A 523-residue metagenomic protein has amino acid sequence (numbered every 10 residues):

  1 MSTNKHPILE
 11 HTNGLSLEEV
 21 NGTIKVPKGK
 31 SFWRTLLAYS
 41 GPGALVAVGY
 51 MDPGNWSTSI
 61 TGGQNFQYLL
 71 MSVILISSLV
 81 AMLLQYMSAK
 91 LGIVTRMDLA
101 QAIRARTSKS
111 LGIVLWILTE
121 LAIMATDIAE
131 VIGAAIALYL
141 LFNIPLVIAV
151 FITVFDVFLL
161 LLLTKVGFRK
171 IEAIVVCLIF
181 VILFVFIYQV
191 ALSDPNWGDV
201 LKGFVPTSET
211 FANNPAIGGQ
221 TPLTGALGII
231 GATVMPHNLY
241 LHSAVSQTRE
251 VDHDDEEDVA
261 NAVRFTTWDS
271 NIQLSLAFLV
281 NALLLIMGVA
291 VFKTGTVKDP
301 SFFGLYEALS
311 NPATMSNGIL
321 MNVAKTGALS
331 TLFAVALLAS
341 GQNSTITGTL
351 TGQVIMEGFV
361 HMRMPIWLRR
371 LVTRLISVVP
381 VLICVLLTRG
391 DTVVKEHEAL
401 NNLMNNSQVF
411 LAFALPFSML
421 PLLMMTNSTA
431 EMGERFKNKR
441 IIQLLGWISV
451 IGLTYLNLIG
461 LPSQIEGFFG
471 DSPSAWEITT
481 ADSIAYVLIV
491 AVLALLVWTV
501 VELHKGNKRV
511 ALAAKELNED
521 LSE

Functional and structural regions predicted by a protein language model:
E18-I24, T58-G63, Y86-L111, I136 (+5 more regions): Flexible loop linkers connecting adjacent transmembrane helices in multi-pass alpha-helical membrane transporters
R34-P53, I187-L284, A336-S340, L415 (+1 more regions): Hydrophobic, membrane-embedded alpha-helices of multi-pass small-molecule transporters
V46, V73-R106, L115-L121, N343 (+2 more regions): Juxtamembrane transmembrane-helix boundary signature
M82-V94, S246-E250, D254-E257, S275-E307 (+1 more regions): Extracellular/periplasmic helix-exit of transmembrane alpha-helices
K109-G112, V147-V150, I272, L329-A334 (+2 more regions): Loop-to-transmembrane helix boundary motifs in multi-pass membrane proteins
W116-I117, L141-L163, F180-V181, V185 (+3 more regions): Transmembrane alpha-helical segments of multi-pass small-molecule transport proteins
V157, L161, I179-N214, M235-S243 (+3 more regions): Hydrophobic alpha-helical segments and their helix-loop junctions in multi-pass secondary transporters
A212, G219-G225, N438-E523: A generic transmembrane alpha-helix motif of multi-pass inner-membrane proteins
